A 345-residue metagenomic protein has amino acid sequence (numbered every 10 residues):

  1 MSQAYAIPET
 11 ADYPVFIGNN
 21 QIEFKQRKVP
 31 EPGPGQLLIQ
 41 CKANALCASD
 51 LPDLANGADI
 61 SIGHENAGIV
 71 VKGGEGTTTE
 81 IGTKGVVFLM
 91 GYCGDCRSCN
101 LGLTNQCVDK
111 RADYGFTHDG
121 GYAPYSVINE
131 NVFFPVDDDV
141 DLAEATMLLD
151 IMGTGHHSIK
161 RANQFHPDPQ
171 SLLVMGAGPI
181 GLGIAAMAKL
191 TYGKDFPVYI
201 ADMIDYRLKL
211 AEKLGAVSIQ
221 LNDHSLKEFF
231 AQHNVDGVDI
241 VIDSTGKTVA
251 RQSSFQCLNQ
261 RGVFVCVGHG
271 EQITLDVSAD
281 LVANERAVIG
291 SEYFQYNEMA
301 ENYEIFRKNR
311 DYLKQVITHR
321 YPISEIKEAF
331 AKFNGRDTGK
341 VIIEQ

Functional and structural regions predicted by a protein language model:
M1-E9, D205, Q252-S253, Y296-Q345: C-terminal hydrophobic helical "lid"/dimerization subdomain of Rossmann-like NAD(P)H-dependent oxidoreductases
Y13, E65-I69, T83-K84, S98 (+3 more regions): Residue-level marker of beta-strand positions
K28-N44, L54-R97, V132, D137-V140: Glycine-rich beta-strand-centered segment in the early N-terminal region that forms part of a ligand/cofactor-binding
G82, V140-H224, F229: Mid-domain Rossmann-like dinucleotide-binding core that forms the NAD(H)/NADP(H) cofactor-binding site
V86, D239-I242, V265: N-terminal Rossmann-like NAD(P) cofactor-binding module of classical short-chain dehydrogenase/reductase
C93-M175: NAD(P)H dinucleotide-binding glycine-rich loop of Rossmann-like/cofactor-binding domains, especially the beta1-alpha1
F230-V241: A short acidic, Gly/Pro-enriched loop at the edge of an enzyme's catalytic core that lines a small-molecule cofactor
T248-K308, Q345: Glycine-rich phosphate-binding loop and adjacent beta-alpha segment of Rossmann(oid) nucleotide-cofactor-binding
